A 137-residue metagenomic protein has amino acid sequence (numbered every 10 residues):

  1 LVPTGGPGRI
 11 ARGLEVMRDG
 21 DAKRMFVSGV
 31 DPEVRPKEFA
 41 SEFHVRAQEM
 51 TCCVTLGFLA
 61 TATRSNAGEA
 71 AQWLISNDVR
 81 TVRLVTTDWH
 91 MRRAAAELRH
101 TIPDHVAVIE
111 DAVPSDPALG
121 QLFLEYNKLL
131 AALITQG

Functional and structural regions predicted by a protein language model:
L1-F123: A structural signal for short, hydrophobic/glycine-enriched beta-strand patches
Q121-G137: A transmembrane-helix-recognition feature enriched in membrane-embedded lipid enzymes and envelope glyco-/phospholipid
